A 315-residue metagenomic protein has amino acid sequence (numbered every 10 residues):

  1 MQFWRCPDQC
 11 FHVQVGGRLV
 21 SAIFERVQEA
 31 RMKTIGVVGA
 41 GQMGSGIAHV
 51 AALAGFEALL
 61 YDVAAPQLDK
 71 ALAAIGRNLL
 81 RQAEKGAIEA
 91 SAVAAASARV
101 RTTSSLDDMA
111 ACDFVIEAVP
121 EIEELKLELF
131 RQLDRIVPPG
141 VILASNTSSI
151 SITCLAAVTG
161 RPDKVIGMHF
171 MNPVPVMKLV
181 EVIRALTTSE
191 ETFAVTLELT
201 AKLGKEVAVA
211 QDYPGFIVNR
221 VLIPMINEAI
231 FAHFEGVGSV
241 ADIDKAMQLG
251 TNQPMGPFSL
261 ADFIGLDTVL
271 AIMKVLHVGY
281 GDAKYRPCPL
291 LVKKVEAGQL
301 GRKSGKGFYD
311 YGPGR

Functional and structural regions predicted by a protein language model:
S21-K33, A194, A201-D212, F231-E235 (+1 more regions): NAD(P)-dependent Rossmann-like dehydrogenase/reductase catalytic/cofactor-binding core
S21-R81, K85: NAD(P)+-binding Rossmann beta1-loop-alpha1 motif at the extreme N-terminus of oxidoreductases
Q67, R81-I142, I150: Rossmann-like NAD(P)-binding element
I142-D212, F216-R220: Rossmann-fold dinucleotide-binding core
